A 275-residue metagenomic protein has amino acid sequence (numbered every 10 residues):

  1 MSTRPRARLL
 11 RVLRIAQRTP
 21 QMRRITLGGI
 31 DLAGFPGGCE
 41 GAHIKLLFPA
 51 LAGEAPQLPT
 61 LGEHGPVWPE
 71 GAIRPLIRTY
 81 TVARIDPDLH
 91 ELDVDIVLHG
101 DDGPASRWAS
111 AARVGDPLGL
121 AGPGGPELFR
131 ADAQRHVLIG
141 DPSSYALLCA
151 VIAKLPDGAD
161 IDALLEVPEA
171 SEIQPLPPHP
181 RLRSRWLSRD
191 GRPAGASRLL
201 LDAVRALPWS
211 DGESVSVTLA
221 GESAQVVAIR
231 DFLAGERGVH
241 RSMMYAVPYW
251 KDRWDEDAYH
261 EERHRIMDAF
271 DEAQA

Functional and structural regions predicted by a protein language model:
M1-A275: Extended, composition-driven regions rather than compact fold-specific motifs
